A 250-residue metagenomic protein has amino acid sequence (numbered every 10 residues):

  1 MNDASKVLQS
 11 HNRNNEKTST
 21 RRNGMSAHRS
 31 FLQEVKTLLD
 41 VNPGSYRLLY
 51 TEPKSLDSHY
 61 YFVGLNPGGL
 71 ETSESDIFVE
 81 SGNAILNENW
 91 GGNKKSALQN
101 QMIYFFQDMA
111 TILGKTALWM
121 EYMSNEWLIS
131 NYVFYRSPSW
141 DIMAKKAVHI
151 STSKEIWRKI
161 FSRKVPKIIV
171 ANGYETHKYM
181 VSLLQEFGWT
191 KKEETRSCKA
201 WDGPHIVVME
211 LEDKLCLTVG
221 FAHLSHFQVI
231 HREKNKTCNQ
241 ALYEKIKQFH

Functional and structural regions predicted by a protein language model:
D3-N15, S19-N23, S137-H250: Glycine/proline-rich loop-helix segments at beta-alpha junctions forming the active-site rim of enzyme cores
A4-L98, S153-I160, V207-E212, E244-H250: Active-site and ligand/interface coordination hotspots across diverse enzymes and nucleic-acid-associated assemblies
S55-S58, Y122-S124, R163-P166: Short, well-ordered loop/turn elements at secondary-structure boundaries
V63-L65, S130-Y132, A171-Y174, F221: Short His-Asn-centered micro-motif
I85-L98, M102, V133-S151: Surface-exposed cleft-lining segments at the edges of enzyme active sites
A97, A110-T111: Short aromatic-cysteine micro-motif
M102-F105, T116-W119: A substrate-binding/cap region within the structured catalytic cores of diverse enzymes
M120-S137: Short, contiguous, well-structured surface segments enriched in hydrophobic/aromatic residues
